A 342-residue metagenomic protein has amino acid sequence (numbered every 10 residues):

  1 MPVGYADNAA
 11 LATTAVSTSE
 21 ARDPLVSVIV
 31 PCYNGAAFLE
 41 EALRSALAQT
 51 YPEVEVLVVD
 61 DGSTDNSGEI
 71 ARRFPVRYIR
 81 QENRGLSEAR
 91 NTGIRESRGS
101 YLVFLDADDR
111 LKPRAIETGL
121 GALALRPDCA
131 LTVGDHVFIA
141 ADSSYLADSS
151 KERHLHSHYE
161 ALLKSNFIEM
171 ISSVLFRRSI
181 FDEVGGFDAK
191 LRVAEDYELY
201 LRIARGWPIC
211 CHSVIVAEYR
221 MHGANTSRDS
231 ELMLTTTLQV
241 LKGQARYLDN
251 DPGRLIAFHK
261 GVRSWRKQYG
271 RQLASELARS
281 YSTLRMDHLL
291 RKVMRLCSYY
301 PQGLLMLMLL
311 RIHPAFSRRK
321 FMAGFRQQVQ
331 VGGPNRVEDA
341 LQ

Functional and structural regions predicted by a protein language model:
M1-S45: N-proximal low-complexity "stem/linker" segments adjacent to membrane-targeting elements
G4-N8, T14-A15, M221-Q342: C-terminal subregions of glycosyltransferases and related glycan-biosynthesis enzymes
A37-E40, S63-R73, R110, R114: Acidic helix N-cap motif at the loop->helix transition within catalytic regions of sugar-transfer enzymes
S45, P52, D60-E69, D106: A conserved acidic beta->alpha catalytic loop
Q81-S97, T118: Glycine-rich, basic loop-to-helix element that forms the pyrophosphate-binding segment of sugar-nucleotide handling
R95, E152-V240: Conserved nucleotide-sugar donor-binding catalytic segment
L102: Short aromatic/hydrophobic "clamp" motif used to bind/position activated sugar donors
R114-L146: Conserved donor NDP-sugar-binding/catalytic core segment of glycosyltransferases
